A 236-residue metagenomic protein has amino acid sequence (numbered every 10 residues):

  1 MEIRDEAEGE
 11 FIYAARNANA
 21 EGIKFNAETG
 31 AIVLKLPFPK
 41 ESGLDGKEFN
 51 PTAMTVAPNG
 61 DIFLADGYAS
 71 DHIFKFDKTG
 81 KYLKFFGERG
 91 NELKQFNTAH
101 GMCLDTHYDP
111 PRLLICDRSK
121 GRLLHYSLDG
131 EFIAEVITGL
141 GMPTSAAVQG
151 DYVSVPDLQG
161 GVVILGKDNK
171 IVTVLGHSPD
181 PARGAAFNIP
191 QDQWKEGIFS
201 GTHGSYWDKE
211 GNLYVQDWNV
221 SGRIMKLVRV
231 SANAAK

Functional and structural regions predicted by a protein language model:
M1-E10, E41-D61, N91-R112, K120-G121 (+3 more regions): Beta-rich, blade/repeat-based domains predominating in secreted/periplasmic proteins but also intracellular
E2-F38: A generic tandem-repeat structural signature
A14, L64-A65, I115, V155 (+1 more regions): Residue position within the beta-strands of beta-propeller blades
N17, G67-A69, H107, R118 (+2 more regions): Short loop/turn segments immediately following the C-termini of beta-strands
A20-I23, D71-I73, G121-L123, G161-V163 (+2 more regions): Structural signal for beta-propeller blades
N26-T29, D77-K81, S127-E131, G166-K170 (+1 more regions): Short loop/turn segments that connect beta-strands within beta-propeller blades
V33-F49, K81-N97, T173-G197: Surface-exposed loop and turn segments in beta-propeller and other repeat-based domains that flank or scaffold
I198-K236: Blade-level signature of beta-propeller repeat domains, shared across WD40, Kelch, NHL, RCC1 and BNR/Asp-box propellers
